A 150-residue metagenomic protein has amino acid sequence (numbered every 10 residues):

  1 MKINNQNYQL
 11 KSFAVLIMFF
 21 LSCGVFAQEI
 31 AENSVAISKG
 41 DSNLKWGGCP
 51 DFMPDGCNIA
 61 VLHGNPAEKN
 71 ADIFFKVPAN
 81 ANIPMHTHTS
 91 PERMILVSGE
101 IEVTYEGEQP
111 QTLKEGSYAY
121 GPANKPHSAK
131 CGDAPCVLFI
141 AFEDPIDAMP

Functional and structural regions predicted by a protein language model:
K2-A14: Bacterial N-terminal signal peptides that target proteins for export
S12-G24: Bacterial N-terminal signal peptides
F26-K69: A short, N-terminal "cap"/entry segment at the start of jelly-roll beta-barrel domains of the cupin/DSBH fold
A71-H88, P122-A123: Conserved short histidine dyad/triad with adjacent acidic residue
P78-A79, H88-E106: Glycine- and acidic-residue-biased ligand/ion/polar-headgroup-sensing regions
A81-I83, G99-T104, Y118, I146: Short beta-strand segments in beta-sandwich/barrel cores
G107-A123: Short acidic-glycine-tyrosine-enriched beta hairpin
A123-D147: Ligand-binding loop in jelly-roll beta-barrel domains
